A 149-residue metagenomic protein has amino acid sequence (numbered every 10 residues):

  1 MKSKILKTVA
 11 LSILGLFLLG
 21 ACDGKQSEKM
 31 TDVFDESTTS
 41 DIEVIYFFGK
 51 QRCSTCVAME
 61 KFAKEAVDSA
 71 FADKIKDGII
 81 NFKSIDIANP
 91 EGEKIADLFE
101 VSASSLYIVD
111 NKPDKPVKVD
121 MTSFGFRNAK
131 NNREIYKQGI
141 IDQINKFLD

Functional and structural regions predicted by a protein language model:
K2-A10: Bacterial N-terminal signal peptides that target proteins for export
V9-G20: Bacterial N-terminal signal peptides
C22-Q26: Bacterial signal peptide processing site
S37-S69: Local sequence-structure signature of Cys/Sec-based thiol-disulfide redox active-site neighborhoods
I75-E91: Thiol-based oxidoreductase modules, predominantly thioredoxin-like and allied folds used for disulfide exchange
P90-K115, D120: Structural alpha/beta surface segment adjacent to cysteine/selenocysteine redox centers across thiol/disulfide enzymes
I108-D149: Non-catalytic, surface beta->alpha helical segment in thiol-disulfide oxidoreductase systems
